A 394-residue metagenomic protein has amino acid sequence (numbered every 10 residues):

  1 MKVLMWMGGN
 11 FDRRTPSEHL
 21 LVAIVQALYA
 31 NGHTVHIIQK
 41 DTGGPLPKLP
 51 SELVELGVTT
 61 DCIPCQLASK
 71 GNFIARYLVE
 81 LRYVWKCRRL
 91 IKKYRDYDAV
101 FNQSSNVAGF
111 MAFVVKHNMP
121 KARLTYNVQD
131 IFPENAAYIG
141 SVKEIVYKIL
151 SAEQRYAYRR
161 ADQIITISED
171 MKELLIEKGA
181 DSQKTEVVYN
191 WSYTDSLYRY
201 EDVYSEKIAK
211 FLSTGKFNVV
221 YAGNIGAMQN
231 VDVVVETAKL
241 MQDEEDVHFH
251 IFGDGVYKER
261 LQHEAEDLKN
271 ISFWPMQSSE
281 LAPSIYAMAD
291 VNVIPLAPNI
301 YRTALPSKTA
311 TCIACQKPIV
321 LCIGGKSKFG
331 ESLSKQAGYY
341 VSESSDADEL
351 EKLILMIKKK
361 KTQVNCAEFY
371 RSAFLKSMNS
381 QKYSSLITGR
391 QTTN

Functional and structural regions predicted by a protein language model:
M1-P50, V54, M241-D243, T392: N-terminal subdomain of nucleotide-sugar transferases
E80-V84, Y97-K121, T125-Q129, P133-E134 (+1 more regions): An aromatic- and histidine-rich active-site surface loop
R88, F110, V114-N118, I145-T166: Membrane-proximal helix-turn-helix segments that form the acceptor-binding/catalytic region of lipid-linked
R123-T125, E134-Y156: Nucleotide-sugar donor phosphate/pyrophosphate-binding loop at the beta->alpha transition of glycosyltransferases
D170, W191: Carbohydrate-associated surface elements
Q229, S278-A287, N292-T311, I319-E331: Nucleotide-sugar-dependent
H250, E259-P283: Nucleotide-activated donor-binding/catalytic signature segment of Leloir-type glycosyltransferases, i.e., the conserved
S344-E349, K358-T388: A charged, aromatic-enriched C-terminal amphipathic alpha-helix characteristic of glycosyltransferases across folds
